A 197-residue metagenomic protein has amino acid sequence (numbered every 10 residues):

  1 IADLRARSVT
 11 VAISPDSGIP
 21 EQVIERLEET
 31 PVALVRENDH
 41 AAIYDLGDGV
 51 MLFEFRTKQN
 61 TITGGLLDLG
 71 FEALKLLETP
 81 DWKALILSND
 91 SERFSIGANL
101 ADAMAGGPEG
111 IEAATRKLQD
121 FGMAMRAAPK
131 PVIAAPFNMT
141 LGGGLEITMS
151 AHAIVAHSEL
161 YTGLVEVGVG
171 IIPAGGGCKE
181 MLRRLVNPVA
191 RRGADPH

Functional and structural regions predicted by a protein language model:
I1-G47: NAD(P)-dependent Rossmann-like dehydrogenase/reductase catalytic/cofactor-binding core
D3-V9, L87-R93, A135-L145, H152-A153: A glycine-rich phosphate-binding loop feature that marks nucleotide/adenosyl-phosphate handling sites
D48-E54, L67-E109, Q119-F137, H157-Y161: A structural preference for short, pocket-lining loop segments at secondary-structure junctions
F55-T57, E166: Short, histidine-centered active-site or binding-site loop motifs used for metal coordination, general acid-base
T57, S91, L185: A broadly conserved detector of short glycine/acidic/proline-rich loop/turn motifs that flank catalytic sites and bind
I111-T115, M123-H197: Conserved catalytic cores of soluble enzyme domains, especially glycine-rich substrate-binding beta-alpha loops
